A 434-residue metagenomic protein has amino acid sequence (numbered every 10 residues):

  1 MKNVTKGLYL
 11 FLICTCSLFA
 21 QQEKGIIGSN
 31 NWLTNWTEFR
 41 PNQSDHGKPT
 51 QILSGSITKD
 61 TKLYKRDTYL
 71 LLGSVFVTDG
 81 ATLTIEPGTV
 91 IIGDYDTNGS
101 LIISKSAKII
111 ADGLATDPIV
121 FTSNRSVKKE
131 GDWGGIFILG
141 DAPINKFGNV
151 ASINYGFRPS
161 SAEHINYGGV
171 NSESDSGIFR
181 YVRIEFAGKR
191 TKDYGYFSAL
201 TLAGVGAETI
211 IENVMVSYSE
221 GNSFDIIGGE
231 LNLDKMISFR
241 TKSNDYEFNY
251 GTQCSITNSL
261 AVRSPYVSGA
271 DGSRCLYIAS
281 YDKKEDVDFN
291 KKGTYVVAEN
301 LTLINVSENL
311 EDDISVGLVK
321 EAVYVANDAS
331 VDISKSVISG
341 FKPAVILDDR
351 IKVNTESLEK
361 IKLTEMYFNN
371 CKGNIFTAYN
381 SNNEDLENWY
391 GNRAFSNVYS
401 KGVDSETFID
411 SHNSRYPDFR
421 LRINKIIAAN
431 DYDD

Functional and structural regions predicted by a protein language model:
M1-G25: Bacterial Sec-dependent N-terminal signal peptides
N3, Q21-D67, L71-T78, T82 (+6 more regions): Extracellular beta-rich repeat passengers
E86-P87: Left-handed beta-helix
